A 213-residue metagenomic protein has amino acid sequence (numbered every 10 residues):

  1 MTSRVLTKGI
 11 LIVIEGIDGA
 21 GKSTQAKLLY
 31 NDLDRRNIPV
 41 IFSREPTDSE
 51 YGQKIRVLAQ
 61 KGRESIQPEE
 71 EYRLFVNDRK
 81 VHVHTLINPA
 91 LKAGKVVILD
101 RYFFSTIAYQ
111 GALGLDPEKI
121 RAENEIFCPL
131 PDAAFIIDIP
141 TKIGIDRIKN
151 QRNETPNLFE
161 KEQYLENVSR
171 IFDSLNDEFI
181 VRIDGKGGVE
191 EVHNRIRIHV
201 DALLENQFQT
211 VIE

Functional and structural regions predicted by a protein language model:
T2-R4, Y30, K142-E213: NTP-dependent small-molecule kinase module
T7-L11: Pre-Walker A (Motif I) flank of P-loop NTPase domains
I14: Hydrophobic anchor at the beta1->P-loop junction of P-loop NTPases
I17: P-loop (Walker A) phosphate-binding loop of NTP-binding proteins
K22: Conserved lysine of the Walker
Q25: Hydrophobic positions on the alpha1 helix immediately C-terminal to the Walker A/P-loop
I38-F127: ATP-dependent small-molecule kinase phosphotransfer cores that center on conserved nucleotide phosphate-binding segments
R101, T106-R170: A glycine- and Lys/Arg-enriched "phosphate-lid" helix/loop adjacent to the NTP-binding pocket of small-molecule kinases
